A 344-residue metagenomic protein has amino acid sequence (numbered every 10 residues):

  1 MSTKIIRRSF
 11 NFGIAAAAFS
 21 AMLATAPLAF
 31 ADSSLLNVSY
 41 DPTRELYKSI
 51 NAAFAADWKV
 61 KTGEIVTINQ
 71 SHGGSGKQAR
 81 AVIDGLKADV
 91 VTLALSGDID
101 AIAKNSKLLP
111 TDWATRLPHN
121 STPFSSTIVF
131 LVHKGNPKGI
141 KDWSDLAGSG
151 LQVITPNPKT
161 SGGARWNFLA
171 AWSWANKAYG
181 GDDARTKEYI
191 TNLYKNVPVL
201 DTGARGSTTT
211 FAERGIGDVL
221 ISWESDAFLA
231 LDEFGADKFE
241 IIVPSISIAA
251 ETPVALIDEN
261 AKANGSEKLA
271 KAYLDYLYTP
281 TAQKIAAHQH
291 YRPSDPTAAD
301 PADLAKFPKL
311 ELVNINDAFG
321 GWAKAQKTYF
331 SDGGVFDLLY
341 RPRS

Functional and structural regions predicted by a protein language model:
S2-A16: N-terminal secretory signal peptides and thylakoid transit peptides that target proteins across membranes
D32-T160, P301-L304, E311, Y340-R343: N-terminal segment of the mature folded domain
V38-Y40, V132-K134, Q152-Y179, Y194-V197 (+1 more regions): Short beta-strand->loop
T122-S126, K187-Y194, D201-T202, F234-E267 (+1 more regions): Periplasmic-binding protein-like
G135-K141, T160, S173-G181, N260-K268: Short helix-loop capping/hinge motifs at secondary-structure junctions, enriched in acidic/polar residues
A178-S245: Ligand-binding pocket segment of bilobal, Venus flytrap-like solute-binding proteins
A261-S344: Extracellular/periplasmic juxtamembrane helices and adjacent flexible linkers that interface with membrane partners
